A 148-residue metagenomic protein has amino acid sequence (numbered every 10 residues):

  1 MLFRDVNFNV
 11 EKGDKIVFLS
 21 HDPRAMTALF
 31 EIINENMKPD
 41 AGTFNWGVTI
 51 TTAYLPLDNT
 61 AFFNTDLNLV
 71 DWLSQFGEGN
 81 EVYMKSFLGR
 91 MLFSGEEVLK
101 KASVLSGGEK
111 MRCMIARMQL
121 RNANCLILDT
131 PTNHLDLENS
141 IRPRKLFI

Functional and structural regions predicted by a protein language model:
M1-I148: ABC ATP-binding cassette signature C-motif
